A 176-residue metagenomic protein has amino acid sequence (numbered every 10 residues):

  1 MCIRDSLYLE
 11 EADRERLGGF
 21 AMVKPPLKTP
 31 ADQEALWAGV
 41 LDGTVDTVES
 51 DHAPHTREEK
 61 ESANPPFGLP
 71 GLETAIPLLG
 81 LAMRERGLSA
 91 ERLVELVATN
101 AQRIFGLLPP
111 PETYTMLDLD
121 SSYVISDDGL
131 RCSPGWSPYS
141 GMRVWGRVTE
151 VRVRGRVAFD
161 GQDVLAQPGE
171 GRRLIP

Functional and structural regions predicted by a protein language model:
M1-C2: Short, small-residue-biased leader/transition segments that mark boundaries at the very start of proteins
S6-L41, T47, P54-I76, G129-R131: Active-site loop ensemble at the mouth of alpha/beta enzyme cores that anchors a bound cofactor
A12-L17, R86-G87, D160-D163: Short, glycine- and charge-enriched coil/turn segments that flank and shape catalytic ligand pockets
M22-P25, G80-E85, T149: Short, well-ordered beta-strand elements within core beta-sheets of diverse protein domains
K24-L27, E91, E95-Q102, S133-V144: Short secondary-structure transition/capping segments
L36-A38, G106, G141: Short, flexible, glycine/charge-rich loop motifs used to bind or transfer phosphoryl groups or to couple energy/partner
L41-V48, A53-L117: His/Asp/Glu-enriched, well-ordered alpha-helical/loop segment that forms or immediately abuts the divalent-metal
P111-L174: C-terminal cap of metal-dependent C-N hydrolases
